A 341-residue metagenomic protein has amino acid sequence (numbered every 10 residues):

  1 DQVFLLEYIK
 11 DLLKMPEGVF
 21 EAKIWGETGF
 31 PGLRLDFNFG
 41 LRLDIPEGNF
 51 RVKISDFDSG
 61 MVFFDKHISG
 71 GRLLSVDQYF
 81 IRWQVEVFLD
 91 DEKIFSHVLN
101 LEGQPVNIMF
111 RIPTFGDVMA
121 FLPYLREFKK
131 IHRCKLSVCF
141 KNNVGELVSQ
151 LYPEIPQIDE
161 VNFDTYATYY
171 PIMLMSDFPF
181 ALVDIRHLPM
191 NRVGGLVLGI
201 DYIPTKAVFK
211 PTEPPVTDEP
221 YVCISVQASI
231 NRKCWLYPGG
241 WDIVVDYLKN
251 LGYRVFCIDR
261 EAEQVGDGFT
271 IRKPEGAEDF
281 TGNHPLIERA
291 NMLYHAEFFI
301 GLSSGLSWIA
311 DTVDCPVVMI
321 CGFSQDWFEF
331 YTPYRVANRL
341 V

Functional and structural regions predicted by a protein language model:
D1-V341: Catalytic machinery of carbohydrate-active enzymes, primarily nucleotide-sugar-dependent glycosyltransferases
